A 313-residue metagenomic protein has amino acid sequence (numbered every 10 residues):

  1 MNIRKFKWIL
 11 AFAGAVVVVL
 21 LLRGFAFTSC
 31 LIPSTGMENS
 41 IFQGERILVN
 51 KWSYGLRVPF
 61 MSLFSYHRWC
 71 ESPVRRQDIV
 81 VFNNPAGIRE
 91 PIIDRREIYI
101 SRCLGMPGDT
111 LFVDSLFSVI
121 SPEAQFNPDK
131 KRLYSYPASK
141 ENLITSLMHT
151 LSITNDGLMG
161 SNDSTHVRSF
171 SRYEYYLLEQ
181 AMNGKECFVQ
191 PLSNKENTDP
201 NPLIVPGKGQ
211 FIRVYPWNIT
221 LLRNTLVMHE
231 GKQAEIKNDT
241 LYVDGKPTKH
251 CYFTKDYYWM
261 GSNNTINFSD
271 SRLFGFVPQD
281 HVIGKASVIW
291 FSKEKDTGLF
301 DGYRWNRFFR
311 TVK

Functional and structural regions predicted by a protein language model:
M1-K313: Extended hydrophobic leader/signal-anchor segments used for secretion and membrane insertion
